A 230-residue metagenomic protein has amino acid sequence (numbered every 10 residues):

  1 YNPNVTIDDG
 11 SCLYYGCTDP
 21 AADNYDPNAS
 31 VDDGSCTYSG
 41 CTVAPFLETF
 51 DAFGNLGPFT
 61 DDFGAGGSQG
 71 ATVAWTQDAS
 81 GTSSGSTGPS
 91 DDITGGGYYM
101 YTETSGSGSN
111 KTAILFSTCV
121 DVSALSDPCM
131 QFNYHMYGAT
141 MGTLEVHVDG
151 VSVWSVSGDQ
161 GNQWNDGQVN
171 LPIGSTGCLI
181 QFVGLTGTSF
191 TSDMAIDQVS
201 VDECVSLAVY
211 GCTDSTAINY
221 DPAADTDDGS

Functional and structural regions predicted by a protein language model:
Y1-T42, S206-S230: Extracellular calcium-associated, cysteine-rich motifs in secreted modular proteins
P45-F46, A52-G106: Extracellular glycan-recognition surfaces and repeat-rich motifs
Y101-A113, V156-G161: Extracellular beta-rich ligand/substrate-recognition surface
G106-C129, N165-G167: Short beta-strands within extracellular/lumenal beta-sheet-rich domains
G108-A113, T186-C204: Extracellular carbohydrate recognition
V122-S126, H135-T143, T188-F190: Extended, low-complexity, turn-rich repeat/linker tracts enriched in Gly/Pro/Ser/Thr and Asp/Glu that occur
T143-D149: Short, surface-exposed beta-strand/strand-loop-strand elements in extracellular ectodomains
G150-S175: Extracellular carbohydrate recognition and processing domains and analogous Trp-centered ligand-binding platforms
